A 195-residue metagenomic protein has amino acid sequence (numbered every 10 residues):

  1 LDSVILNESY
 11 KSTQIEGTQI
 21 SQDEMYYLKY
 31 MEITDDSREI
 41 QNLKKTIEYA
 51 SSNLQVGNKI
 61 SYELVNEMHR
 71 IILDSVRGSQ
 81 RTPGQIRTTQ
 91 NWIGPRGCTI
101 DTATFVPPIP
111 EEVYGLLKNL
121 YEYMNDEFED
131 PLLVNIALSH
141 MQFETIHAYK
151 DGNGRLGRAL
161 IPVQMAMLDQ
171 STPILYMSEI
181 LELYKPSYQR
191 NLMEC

Functional and structural regions predicted by a protein language model:
L1-C195: FIC/Doc superfamily catalytic core
